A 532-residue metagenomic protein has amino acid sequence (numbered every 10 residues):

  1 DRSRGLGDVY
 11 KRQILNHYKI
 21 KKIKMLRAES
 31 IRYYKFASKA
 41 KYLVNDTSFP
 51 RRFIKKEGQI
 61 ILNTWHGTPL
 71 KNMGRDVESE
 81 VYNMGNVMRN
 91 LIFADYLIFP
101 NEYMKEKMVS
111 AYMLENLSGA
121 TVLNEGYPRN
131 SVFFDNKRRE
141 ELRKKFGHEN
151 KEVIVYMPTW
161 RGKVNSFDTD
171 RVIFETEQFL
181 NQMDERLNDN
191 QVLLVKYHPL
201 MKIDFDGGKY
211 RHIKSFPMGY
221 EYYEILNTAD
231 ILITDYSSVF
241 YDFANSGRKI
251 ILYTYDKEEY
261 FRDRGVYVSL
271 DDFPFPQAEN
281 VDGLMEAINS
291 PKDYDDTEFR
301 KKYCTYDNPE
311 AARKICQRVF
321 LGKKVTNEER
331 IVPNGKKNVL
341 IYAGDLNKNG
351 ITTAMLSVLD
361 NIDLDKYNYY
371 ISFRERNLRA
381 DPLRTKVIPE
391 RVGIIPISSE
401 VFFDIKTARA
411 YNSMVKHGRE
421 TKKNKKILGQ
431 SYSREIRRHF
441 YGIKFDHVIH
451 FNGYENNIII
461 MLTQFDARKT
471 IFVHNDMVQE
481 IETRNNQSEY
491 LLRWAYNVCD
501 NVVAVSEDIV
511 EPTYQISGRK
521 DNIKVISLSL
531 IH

Functional and structural regions predicted by a protein language model:
D1-Y10, I531: Single conserved hydrophobic/aromatic residue that forms the stacking wall/gate of nucleotide- or nucleobase-binding
K11-Y18, Y156, R161, L180-F216: Catalytic donor nucleotide-activated moiety binding site of glycosyltransferases and closely related
Y34, V81-F99, E435-G442, N485-V502: Membrane-proximal helix-turn-helix segments that form the acceptor-binding/catalytic region of lipid-linked
L43-N72, Y220-R262: A donor-sugar binding/catalytic signature common to diverse glycosyltransferases and related nucleotide-sugar
T47, Y432, H450-N456: Short His-centered aromatic/hydrophobic patch
T68-S79, Y454-N457, R468-N486, V498-N501: A short, histidine- and acid-enriched strand-loop-helix "catalytic/donor-clamping" loop that lines the nucleotide-sugar
Y96-G119, I458-I459, V498-I523: A short, active-site helix/loop in glycosyltransferases that binds the activated sugar's phosphate group
G208, S238-Y303: Catalytic binding pocket for nucleotide-activated donors in carbohydrate/polymer assembly enzymes
